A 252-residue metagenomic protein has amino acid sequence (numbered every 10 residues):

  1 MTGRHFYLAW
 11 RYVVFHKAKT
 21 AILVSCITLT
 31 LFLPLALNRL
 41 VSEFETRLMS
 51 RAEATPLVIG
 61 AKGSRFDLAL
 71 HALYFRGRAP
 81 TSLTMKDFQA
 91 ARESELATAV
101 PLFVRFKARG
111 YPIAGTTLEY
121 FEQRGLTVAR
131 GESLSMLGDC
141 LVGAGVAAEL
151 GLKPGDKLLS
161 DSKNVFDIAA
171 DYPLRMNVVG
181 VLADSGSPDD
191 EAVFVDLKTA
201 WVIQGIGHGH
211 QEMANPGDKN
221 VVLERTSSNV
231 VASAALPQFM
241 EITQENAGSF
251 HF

Functional and structural regions predicted by a protein language model:
M1-F15, E45, M49, P56 (+2 more regions): Feature of multi-pass inner-membrane transport and sensor proteins that recognizes transmembrane helices together
M1-L35: N-terminal Sec/SRP start-transfer signal
F32-P112, E119-E122, M136: Hydrophobic, regular-secondary-structure patches
P56-G60, V100, P112-G115, C140-L141 (+3 more regions): Soluble periplasmic/extracytoplasmic beta-strand elements of cell-envelope proteins
G77-S82, G110-P112, R124-G125, M136 (+5 more regions): Solvent-exposed, non-transmembrane alpha-helical starts
V104-R109, R130-L141, N164-S187: Beta-strand-rich non-transmembrane domains
G110-L158: Short beta-strand boundary microenvironments
Y172-P173, V181-F252: Mechanotransmission and gating elements of multispan inner-membrane complexes involved in transport and envelope
